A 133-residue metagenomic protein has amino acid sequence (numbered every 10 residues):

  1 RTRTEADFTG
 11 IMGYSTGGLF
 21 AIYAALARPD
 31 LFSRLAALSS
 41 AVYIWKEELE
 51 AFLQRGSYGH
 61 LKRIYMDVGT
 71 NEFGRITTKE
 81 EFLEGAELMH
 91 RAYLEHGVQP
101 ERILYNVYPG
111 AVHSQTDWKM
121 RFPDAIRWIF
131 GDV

Functional and structural regions predicted by a protein language model:
R1-V133: Non-catalytic cap/lid and distal C-terminal segments of serine-dependent acyl enzymes
